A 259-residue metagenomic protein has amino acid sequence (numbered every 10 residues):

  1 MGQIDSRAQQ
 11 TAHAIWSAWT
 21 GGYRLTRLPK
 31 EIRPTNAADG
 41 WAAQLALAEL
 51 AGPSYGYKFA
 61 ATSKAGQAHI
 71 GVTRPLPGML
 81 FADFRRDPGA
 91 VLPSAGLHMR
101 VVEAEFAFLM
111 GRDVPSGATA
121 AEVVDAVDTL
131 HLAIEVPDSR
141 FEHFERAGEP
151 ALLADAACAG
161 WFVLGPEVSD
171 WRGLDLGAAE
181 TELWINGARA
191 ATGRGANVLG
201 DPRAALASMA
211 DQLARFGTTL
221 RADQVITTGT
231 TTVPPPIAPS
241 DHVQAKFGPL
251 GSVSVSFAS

Functional and structural regions predicted by a protein language model:
G2-D201, R215, A238, H242 (+1 more regions): Catalytic-core "active-site belt" of small-molecule-metabolizing enzymes, emphasizing His/Asp/Glu-rich regions
A205-Q212: Short, well-ordered amphipathic alpha-helical segments that serve as non-catalytic structural scaffolds within diverse
Q212, F216-T219: DNA replication sliding-clamp ring fold and its partner-interaction surfaces
T218, I226-D241: Structured functional modules or segments
